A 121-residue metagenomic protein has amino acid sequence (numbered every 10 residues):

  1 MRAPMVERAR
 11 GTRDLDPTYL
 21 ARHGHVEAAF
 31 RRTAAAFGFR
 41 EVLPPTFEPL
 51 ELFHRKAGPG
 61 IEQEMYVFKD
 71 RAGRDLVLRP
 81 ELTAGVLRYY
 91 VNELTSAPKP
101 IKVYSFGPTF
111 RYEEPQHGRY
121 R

Functional and structural regions predicted by a protein language model:
M1-R121: TRNA-recognition modules of translation machinery and tRNA-sensing kinases, especially anticodon-binding
